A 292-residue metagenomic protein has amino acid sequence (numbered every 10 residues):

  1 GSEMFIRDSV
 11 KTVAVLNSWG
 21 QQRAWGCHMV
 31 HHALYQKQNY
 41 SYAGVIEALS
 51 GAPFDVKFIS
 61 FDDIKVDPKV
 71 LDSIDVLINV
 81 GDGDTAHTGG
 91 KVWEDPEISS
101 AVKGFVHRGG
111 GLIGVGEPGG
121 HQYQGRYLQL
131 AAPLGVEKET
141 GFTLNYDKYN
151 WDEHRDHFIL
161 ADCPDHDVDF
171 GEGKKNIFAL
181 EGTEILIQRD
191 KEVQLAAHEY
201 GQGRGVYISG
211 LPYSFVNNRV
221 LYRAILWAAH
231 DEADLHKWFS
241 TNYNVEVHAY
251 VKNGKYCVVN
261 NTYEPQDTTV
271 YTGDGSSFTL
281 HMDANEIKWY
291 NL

Functional and structural regions predicted by a protein language model:
G1-I6: Short, small-residue-biased leader/transition segments that mark boundaries at the very start of proteins
K11-C27: Short beta-strand segments enriched in small/hydrophobic residues
Q22-I46: Glycine- and acidic-residue-enriched helix-capping/strand-helix junction motifs
L49-P68: A short, well-structured beta->alpha microelement
V70-L77: Short acidic/histidine-rich motifs immediately flanking catalytic phosphotransfer sites in two-component signaling
I78-N79, G114: Redox-cofactor binding/interface segments in oxidoreductases and associated redox assembly factors
T85-L292: A conserved amphipathic helix/loop scaffold that creates a polar/acidic microenvironment used either to coordinate
